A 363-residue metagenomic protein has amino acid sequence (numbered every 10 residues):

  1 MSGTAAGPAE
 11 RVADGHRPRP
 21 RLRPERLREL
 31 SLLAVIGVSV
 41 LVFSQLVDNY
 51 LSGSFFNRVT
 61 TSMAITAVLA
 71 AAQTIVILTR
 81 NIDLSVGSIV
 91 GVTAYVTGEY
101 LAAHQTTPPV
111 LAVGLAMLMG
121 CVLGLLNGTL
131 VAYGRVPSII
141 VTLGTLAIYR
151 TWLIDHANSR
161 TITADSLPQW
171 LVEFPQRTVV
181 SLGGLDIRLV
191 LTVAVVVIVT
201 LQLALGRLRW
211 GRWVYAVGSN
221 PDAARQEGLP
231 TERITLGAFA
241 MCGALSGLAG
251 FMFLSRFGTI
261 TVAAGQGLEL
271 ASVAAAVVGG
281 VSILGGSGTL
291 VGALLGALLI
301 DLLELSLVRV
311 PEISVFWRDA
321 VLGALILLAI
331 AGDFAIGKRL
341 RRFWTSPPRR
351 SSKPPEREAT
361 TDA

Functional and structural regions predicted by a protein language model:
M1-L41, Q226-R233, L303-A363: Cytosolic-side transmembrane-helix boundaries in multi-pass membrane proteins
R21-P24, I77-I82, A103-H104, C121-A164 (+3 more regions): Short loop segments and helix-boundary regions at transmembrane helix junctions of multi-pass inner-membrane proteins
V35-L51, L153-A157, L201-R209: Structural signal for alpha-helical transmembrane segments and their membrane-water exit/capping regions in multi-pass
G37-Q105, T129-V136, A276-L290, A324: Single transmembrane alpha-helix segments in multi-pass membrane proteins
M63-Q73, S88, V92, L125 (+8 more regions): Hydrophobic alpha-helical segments embedded in the membrane of multi-pass proteins
P108-A116, V122-N127, V131, L182-T261: Helix-loop-helix "hairpin" substructures at the membrane interface of multi-pass membrane proteins
S138-R207, I234, F257-G265, R309-V310 (+1 more regions): Transmembrane helix-bundle core of multi-pass membrane transporters and related energy-transducing complexes
A240, S246, R256-G323: Transmembrane alpha-helical segments in multi-pass inner-membrane proteins
